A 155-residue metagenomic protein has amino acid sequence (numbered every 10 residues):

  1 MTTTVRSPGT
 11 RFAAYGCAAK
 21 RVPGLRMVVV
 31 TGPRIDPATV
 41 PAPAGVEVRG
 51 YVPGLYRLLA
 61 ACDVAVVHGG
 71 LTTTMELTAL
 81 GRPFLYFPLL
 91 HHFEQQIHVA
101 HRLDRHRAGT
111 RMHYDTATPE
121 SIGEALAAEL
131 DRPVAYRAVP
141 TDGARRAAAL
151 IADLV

Functional and structural regions predicted by a protein language model:
M1-V64, D115: Donor-nucleotide binding loops and adjacent catalytic segments primarily of GT-B fold Leloir glycosyltransferases
K20, P41, A60, T78-A79 (+3 more regions): Alpha-helix boundary recognition
A44-E47, L85, L103-D104, E129-L130: Short, hinge-like loop/turn segments at secondary-structure boundaries
P53-G54, T72, Q95, Y114-S121 (+1 more regions): Short beta->alpha linker loops
L55-H98: A donor-sugar binding/catalytic signature common to diverse glycosyltransferases and related nucleotide-sugar
H92-A125: Change "using UDP/GDP/dTDP sugars" to "using nucleotide sugars
S121-V155: C-terminal amphipathic helix plus adjacent low-complexity, charged tail appended to glycosyltransferase catalytic
